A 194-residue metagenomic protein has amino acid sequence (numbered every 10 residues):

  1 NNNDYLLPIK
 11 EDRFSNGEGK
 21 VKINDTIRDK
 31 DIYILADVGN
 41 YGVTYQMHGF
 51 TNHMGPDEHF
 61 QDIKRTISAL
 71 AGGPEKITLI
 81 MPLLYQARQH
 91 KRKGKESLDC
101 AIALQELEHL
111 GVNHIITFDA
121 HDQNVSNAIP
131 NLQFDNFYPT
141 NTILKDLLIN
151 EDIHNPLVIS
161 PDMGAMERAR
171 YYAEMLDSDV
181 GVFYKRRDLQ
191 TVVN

Functional and structural regions predicted by a protein language model:
N1-N194: PRPP-associated nucleotide enzymes
